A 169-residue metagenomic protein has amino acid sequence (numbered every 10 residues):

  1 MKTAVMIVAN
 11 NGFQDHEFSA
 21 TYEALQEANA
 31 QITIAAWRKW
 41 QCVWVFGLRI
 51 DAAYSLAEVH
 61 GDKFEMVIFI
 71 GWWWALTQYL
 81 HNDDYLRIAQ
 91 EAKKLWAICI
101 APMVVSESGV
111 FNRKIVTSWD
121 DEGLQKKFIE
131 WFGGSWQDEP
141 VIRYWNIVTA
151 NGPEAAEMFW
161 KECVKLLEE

Functional and structural regions predicted by a protein language model:
M1-K94, M103-I115, G123-E169: Extended, subdomain-level signal for the structured scaffold at the beginning of enzyme domains
C99: Catalytic nucleophile serine of serine hydrolases, specifically the conserved "nucleophile elbow" pentapeptide
